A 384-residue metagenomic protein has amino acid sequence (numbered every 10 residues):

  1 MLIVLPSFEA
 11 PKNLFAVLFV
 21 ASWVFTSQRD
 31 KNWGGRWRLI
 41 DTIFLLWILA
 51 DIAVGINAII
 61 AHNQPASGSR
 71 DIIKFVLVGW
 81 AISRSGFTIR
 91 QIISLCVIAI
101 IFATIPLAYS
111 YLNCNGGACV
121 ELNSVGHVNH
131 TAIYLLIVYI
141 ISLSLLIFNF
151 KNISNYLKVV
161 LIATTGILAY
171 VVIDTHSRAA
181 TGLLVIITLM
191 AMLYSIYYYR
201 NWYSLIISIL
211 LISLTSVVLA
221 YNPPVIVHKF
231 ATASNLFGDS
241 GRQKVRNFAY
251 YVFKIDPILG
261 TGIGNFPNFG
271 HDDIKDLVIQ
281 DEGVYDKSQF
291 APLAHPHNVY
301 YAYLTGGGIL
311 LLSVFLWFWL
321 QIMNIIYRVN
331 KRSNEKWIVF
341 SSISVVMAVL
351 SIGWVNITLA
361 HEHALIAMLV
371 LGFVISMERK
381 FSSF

Functional and structural regions predicted by a protein language model:
M1-N63, S67, L77, F87-V97 (+4 more regions): Transmembrane signal-anchor hairpin modules in multi-pass inner-membrane enzymes, especially those that act on
E9-R29, S69-W80, H130-Y139, G182-L189 (+2 more regions): Membrane-embedded alpha-helical segments of multi-pass membrane proteins, especially the transmembrane helices
V17-V24, T188, F340-F384: Transmembrane alpha-helices of multi-pass inner-membrane enzymes
N63, S67, L122-V128, I173-A180 (+2 more regions): Membrane-interface catalytic loops of GT-C/OST-like multi-pass glycosylation enzymes that act
L77, F87-A118, G126-Y197, I209-V217 (+4 more regions): Alpha-helical transmembrane segments of multi-pass inner-membrane proteins
Y170, D174-H176, S195-F237, Y250-I255 (+2 more regions): A membrane-periplasm/extracellular boundary helix in multi-pass inner-membrane enzymes that assemble envelope glycans
W202, G306-M347: Hydrophobic transmembrane alpha-helices and their immediate junctions
D239, N265-T305: Interfacial juxtamembrane loops and adjacent helix segments that form the catalytic/substrate-binding surfaces
